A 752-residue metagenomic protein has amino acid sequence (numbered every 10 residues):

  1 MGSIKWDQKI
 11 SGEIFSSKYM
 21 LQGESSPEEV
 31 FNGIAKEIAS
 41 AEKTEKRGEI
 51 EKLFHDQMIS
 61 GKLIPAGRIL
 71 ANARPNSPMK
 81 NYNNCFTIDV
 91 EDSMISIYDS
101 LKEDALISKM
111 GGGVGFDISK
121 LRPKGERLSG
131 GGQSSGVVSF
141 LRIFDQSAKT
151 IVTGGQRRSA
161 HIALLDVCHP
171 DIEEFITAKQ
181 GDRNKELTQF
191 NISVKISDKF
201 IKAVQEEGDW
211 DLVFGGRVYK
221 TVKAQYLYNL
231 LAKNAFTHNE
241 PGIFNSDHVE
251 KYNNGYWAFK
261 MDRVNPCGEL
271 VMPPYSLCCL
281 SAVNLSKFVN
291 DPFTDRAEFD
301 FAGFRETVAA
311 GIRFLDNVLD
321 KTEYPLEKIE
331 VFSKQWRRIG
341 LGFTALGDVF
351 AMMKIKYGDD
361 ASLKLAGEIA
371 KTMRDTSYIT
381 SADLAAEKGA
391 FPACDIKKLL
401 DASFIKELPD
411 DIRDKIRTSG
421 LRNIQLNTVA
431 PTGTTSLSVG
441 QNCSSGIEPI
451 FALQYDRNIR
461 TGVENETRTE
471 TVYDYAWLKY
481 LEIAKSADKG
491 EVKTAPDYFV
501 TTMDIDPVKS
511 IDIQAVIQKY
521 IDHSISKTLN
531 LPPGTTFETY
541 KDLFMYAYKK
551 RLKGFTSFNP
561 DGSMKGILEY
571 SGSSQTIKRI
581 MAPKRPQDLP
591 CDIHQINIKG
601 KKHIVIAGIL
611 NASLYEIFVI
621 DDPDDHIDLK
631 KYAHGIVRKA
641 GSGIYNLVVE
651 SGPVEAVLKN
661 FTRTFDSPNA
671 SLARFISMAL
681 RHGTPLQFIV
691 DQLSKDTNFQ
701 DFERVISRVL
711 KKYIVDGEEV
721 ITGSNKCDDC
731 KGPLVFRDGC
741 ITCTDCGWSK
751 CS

Functional and structural regions predicted by a protein language model:
M1-Y82, Y228-A232, K541, M545 (+3 more regions): Acidic/polar, glycine-rich intrinsically disordered N-terminal extensions of enzymes
S17, L21-E24, E42, G48 (+6 more regions): Catalytic nucleotidyl-transfer cores of nucleotide-processing enzymes
D56-P75, V167, I312-K321, F332-K354: Core structural elements
N83-F304, Y324-F332, S377-A386, R417-T418 (+2 more regions): Active-site cavity-forming subdomains of large catalytic enzyme subunits
F214-R217, T307-E330, K356-T432, I525-S526 (+1 more regions): Internal maturation/activation junctions in enzymes
E269-V271, L315-D320, A402-S403, K415-R422 (+2 more regions): Catalytic alpha/beta core of large soluble enzyme barrels
R413-K415, E569-G608, D729: Short, Gly/Pro- and small/polar-rich lid/capping loops
C727-C730, C743-C746: Short cysteine-rich clusters marking metal-coordination/redox-active sites
